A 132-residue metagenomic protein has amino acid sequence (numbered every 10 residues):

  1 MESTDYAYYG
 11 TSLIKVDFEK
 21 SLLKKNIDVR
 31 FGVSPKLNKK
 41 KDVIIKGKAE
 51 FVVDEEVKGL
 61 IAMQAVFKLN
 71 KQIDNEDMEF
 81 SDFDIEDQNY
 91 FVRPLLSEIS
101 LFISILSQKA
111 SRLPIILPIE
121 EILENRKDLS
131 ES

Functional and structural regions predicted by a protein language model:
M1-P94, L101, I105-S132: N-terminal intrinsically disordered, cationic/polar leader segments that include organellar targeting peptides
